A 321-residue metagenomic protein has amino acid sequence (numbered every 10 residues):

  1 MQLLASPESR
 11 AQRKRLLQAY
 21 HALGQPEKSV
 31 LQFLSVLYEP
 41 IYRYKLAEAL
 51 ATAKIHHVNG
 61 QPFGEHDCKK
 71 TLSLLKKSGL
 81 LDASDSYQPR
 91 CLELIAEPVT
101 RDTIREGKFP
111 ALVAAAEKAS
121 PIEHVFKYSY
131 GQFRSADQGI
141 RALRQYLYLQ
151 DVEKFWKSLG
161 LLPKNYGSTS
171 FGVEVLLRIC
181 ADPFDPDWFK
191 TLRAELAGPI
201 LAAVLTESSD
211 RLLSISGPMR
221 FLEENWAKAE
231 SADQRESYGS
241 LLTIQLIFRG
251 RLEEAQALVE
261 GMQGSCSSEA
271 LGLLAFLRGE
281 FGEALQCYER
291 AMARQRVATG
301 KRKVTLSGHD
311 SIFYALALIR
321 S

Functional and structural regions predicted by a protein language model:
M1-E8: Amphipathic helix/helix-loop-helix segment enriched in hydrophobic residues with interspersed Lys/Arg and occasional
S9-Y20, Q25-K77, S84-Y87: Amphipathic alpha-helical scaffolds
T52-H66, K70, L74-S231: A structural signal for repeat-array scaffolds
R141, A202, S237-I244, C266-L277 (+2 more regions): "A position-specific structural signal for the A-helix of alpha-solenoid helical repeats
E223-A227, Q263-G264, E289-G300: Amphipathic alpha-helical segments of tetratricopeptide repeats
D233, M262, R302-T305: Residue signature of alpha-solenoid helical repeat architecture, marking inter-repeat boundaries and helix-start
